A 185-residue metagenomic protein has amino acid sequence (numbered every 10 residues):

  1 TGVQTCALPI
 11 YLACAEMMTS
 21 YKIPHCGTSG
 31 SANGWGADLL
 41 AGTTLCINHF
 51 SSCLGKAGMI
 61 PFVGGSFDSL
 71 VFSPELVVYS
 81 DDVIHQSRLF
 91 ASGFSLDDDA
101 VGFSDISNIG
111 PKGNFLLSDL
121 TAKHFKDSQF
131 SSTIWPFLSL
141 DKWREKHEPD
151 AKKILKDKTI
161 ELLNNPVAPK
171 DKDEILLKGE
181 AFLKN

Functional and structural regions predicted by a protein language model:
T1, C14-G36, G55-L70: Core alpha/beta catalytic barrel or barrel-like domain that forms the active/cofactor pocket in diverse metabolic
G2-L8: Short, small-residue-biased leader/transition segments that mark boundaries at the very start of proteins
A37-L40, V71-E75: Histidine/acidic-residue-rich catalytic or RNA/ligand-binding cores of hydrolases and nuclease-related proteins
A41-I47: Charged helix-capping and loop-helix junction motifs
L45, G65, S80-V83: Shared catalytic-loop signature of beta/alpha-barrel
E75-N185: Catalytic-core signal marking the mid-to-C-terminal active-site face
